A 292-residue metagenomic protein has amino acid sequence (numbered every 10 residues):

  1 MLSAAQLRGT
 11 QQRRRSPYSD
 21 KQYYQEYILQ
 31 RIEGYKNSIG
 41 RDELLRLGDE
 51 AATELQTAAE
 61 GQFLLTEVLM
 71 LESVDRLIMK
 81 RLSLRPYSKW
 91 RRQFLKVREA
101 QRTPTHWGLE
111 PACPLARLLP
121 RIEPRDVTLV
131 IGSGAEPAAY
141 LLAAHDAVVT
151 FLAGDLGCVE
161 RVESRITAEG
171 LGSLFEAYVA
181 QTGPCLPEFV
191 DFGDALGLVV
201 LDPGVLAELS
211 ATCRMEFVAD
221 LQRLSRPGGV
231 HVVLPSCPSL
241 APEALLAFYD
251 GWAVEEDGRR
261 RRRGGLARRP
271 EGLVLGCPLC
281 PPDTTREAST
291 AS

Functional and structural regions predicted by a protein language model:
M1-H106, R286-A291: N-terminal accessory regions of S-adenosyl-L-methionine
H106-D126: Conserved alpha-helix/loop element of class I SAM-dependent methyltransferases that forms part of the SAM/SAH-binding
A135-A147: Conserved SAM-binding loop of SAM-dependent methyltransferases across substrates and taxa, primarily the Class I
R161-D191: S-adenosyl-L-methionine
G193-C213: A short SAM/SAH-binding and catalytic strip from SAM-dependent methyltransferases
C213-G229: A short glycine-rich, Lys/Arg-flanked "PGG" loop and its adjoining helix->strand segment in the class I
P227-C237: Conserved beta-strand signature within the Rossmann-like core of class I S-adenosyl-L-methionine
S239-S292: Class I S-adenosyl-L-methionine
